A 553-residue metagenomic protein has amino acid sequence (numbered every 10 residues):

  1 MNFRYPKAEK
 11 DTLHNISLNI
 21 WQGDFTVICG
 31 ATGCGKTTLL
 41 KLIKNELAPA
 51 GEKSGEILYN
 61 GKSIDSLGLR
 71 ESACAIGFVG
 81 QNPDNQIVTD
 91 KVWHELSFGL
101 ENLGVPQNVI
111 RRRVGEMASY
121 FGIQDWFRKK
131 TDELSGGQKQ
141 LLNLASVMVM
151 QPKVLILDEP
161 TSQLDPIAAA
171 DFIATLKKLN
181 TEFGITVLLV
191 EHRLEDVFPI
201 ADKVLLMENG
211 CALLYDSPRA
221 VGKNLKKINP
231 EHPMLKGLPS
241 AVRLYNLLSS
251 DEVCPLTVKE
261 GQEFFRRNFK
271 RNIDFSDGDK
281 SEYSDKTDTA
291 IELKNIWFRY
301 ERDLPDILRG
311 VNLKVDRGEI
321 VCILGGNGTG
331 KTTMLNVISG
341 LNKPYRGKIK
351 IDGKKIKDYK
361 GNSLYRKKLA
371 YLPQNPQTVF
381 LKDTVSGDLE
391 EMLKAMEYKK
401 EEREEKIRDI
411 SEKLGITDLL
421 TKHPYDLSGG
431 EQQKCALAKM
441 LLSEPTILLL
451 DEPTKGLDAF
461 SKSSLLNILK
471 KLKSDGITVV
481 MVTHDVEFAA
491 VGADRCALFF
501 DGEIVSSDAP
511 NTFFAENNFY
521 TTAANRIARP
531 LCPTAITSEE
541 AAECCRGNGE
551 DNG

Functional and structural regions predicted by a protein language model:
K44, S339: Helix-to-loop junction immediately C-terminal to a conserved catalytic motif
E52-K62, G347-K357, Y365: Conserved ABC transporter NBD signature motif
N108-W126, E390, E401-L419: Conserved ABC ATPase "signature" region
K130-L134, H423-L427, E431: Conserved ABC ATPase signature
L155-D158, L448-D451: Catalytic Walker B motif of ABC-type/P-loop ATPase nucleotide-binding domains
C211-R243, E503-I527: Conserved beta-strand-loop-alpha-helix hinge in the C-terminal portion of ABC ATPase nucleotide-binding domains
I228-T289, Y520-G553: ABC ATPase nucleotide-binding domains
